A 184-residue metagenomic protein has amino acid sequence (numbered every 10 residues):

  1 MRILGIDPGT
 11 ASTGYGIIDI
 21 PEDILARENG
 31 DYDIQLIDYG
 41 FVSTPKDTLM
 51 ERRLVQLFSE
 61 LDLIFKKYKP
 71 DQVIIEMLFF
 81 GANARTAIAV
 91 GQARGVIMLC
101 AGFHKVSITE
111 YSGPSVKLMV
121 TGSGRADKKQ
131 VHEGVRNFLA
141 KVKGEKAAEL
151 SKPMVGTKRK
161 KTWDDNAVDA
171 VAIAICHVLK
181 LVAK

Functional and structural regions predicted by a protein language model:
M1-K184: Phosphate- and other anionic-substrate recognition elements at nucleic-acid/protein interfaces
